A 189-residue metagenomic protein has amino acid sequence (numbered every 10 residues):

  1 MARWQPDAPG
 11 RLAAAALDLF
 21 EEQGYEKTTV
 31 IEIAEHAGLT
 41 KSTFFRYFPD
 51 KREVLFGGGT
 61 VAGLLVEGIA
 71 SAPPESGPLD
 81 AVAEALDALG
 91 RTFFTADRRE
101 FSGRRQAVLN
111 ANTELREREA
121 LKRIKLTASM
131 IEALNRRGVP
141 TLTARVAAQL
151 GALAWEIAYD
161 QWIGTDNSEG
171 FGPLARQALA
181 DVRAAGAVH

Functional and structural regions predicted by a protein language model:
M1-Q23, K27-L39, F56, L64: Basic, helix-initiating cap at the start of DNA-binding domains
A8, L86, K122-L126: Hydrophobic/aromatic residues within well-ordered alpha-helical segments
L39-F48: Short hydrophobic/aromatic patch on the recognition helix
F48, R52-G63: Alpha-helical DNA-contacting segments of helix-turn-helix folds
L64-R105: Hydrophobic alpha-helical connector segments
P78-A81, G90, G172-H189: Flexible extramembrane loops and terminal tails that flank transmembrane helices in small membrane-associated subunits
N112-R137, V146-Q149: Amphipathic alpha-helical packing segments from all-alpha helical-bundle domains
A120, R137-L179: Hydrophobic/aromatic-rich alpha-helical bundle segments in the mid-to-C-terminal region
